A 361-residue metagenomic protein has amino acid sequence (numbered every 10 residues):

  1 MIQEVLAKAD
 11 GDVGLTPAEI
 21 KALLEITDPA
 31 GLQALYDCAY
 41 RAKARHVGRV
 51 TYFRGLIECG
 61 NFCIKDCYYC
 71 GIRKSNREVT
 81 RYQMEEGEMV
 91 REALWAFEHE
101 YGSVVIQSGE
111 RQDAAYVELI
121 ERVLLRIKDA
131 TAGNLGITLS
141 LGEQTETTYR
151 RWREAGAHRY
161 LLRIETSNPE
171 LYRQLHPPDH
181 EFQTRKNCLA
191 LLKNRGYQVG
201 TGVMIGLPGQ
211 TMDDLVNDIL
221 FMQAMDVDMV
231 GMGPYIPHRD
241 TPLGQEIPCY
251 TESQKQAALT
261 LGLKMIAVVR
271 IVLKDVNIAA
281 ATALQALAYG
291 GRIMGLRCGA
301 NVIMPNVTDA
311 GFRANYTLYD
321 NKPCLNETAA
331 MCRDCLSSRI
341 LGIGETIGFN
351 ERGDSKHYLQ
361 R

Functional and structural regions predicted by a protein language model:
M1-D28, F97, Q223, M229-R361: Auxiliary Fe-S-binding modules of radical SAM enzymes
D12, A39, C67, L162 (+4 more regions): Conserved, mostly hydrophobic/aromatic
G14-T51: An N-cap/entry alpha-helix motif that binds or orients negatively charged groups
R41, V47-E88: Canonical Radical SAM [4Fe-4S] cluster-binding loop centered on the CxxxCxxC motif and its immediate flanking residues
I57-C59, E110-Q112, L141-T145, T166-N168 (+5 more regions): Active-site-proximal loop/turn and secondary-structure-junction residues that shape catalytic pockets, frequently
K74-V90, A96-L189, Q198-I205, D228-G231: Core AdoMet radical
A114-L139, E181-G200, Y250-V276, T328-I340: Alpha-helix-loop-beta-strand connector modules within alpha/beta enzyme cores
T145-W152, P208-M222, A286-R297: Catalytic cores of alpha/beta
